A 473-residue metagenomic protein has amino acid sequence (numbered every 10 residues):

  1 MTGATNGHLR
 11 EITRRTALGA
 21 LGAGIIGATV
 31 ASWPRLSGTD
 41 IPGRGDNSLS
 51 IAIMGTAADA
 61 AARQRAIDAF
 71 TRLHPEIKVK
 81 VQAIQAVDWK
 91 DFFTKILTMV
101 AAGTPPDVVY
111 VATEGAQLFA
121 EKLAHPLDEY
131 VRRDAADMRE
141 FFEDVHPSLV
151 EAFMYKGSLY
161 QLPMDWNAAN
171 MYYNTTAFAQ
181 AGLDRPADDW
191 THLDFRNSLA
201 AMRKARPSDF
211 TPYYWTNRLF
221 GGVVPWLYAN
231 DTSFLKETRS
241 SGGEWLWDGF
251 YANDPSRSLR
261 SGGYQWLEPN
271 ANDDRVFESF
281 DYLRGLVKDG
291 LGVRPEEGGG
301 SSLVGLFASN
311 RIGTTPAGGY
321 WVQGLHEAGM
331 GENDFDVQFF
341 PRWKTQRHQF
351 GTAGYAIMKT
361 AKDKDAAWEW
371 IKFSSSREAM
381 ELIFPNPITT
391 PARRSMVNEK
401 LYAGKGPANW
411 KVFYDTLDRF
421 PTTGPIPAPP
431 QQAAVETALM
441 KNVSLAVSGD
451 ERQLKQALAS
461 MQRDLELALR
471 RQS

Functional and structural regions predicted by a protein language model:
T2-G3, G7-R10, L18, G43 (+2 more regions): Conserved C-terminal helix/tail region of periplasmic/extracytoplasmic solute-binding proteins
R10, T16-L36: N-terminal export signals
D46-S50, T56-G115, L193: Early extracytoplasmic/lumenal segment of secretory-pathway proteins
R72-L73, K78-K80, A181, Y264 (+6 more regions): Extracytoplasmic/periplasmic substrate-recognition and gating elements
I84-K95, W190-D194, R294-A308: Short helix-initiation/N-cap motifs at beta->coil->alpha
T113-A168, D334-Q338, G404-K405: Hinge/lid segment of periplasmic solute-binding proteins
L199-A200, T238-E296, F340: Glycine-centered hinge/linker elements that transmit conformational signals in sensory and ligand-binding systems
G331-Q338, P385-K441, L445: Long, aromatic- and glycine/proline-rich binding clefts that accommodate carbohydrate-like moieties
